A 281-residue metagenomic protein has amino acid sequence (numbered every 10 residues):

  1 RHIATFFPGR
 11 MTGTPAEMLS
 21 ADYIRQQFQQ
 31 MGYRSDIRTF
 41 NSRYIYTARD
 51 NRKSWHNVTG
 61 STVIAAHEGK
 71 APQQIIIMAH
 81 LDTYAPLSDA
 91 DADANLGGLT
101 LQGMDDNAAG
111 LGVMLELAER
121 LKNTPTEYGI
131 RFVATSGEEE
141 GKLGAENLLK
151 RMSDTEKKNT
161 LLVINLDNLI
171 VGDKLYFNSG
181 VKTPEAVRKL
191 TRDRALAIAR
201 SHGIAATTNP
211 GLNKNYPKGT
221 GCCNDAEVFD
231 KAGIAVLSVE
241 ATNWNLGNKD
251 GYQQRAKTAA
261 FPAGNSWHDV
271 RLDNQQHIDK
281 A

Functional and structural regions predicted by a protein language model:
H2-A4, D36-I37, I64-A66, Q74-M78 (+7 more regions): Structural recognition of the beta-strand scaffold that forms the well-ordered cores of secreted hydrolase catalytic
H2-E68: A non-catalytic alpha/beta surface segment that caps or lines the substrate-entry region of metallo-dependent hydrolase
A4-M11, I24, F28-S35, A66-H67 (+9 more regions): Sec/Tat-exported extracytoplasmic proteins
A4-M18, R25, A48-S54, L96-N107 (+5 more regions): Second-shell loop/turn segments in exported
G9-R10, R34, N41-I45, G69-A71 (+5 more regions): Solvent-exposed loop/turn segments at secondary-structure junctions within structured extracellular/periplasmic domains
T39, K174-A281: Active-site-adjacent substrate-binding region of metalloamidase/peptidase-like peptide-processing proteins
A48, L87-D91, L143-E146, L175-Y176 (+1 more regions): Short, solvent-exposed loop/turn and secondary-structure capping segments
T59, G98-K189, A226: Acidic/histidine-rich catalytic neighborhood of metal-dependent amide-processing enzymes
